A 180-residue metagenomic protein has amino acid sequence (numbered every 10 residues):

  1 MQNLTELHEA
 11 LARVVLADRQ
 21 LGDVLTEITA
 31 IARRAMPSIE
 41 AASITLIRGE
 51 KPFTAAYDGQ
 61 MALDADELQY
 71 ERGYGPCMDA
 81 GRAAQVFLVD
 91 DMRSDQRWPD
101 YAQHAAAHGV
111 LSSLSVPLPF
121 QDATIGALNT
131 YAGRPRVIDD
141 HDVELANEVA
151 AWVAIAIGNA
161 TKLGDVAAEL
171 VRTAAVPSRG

Functional and structural regions predicted by a protein language model:
M1-E9, R13-Y57, D64-D66, Y74: Helix-loop-beta substructure at the N-terminus of cytosolic sensory domains that couple signal/ligand detection
A41, A102, S115, A127: Short hydrophobic/aromatic beta-strand element in the GNAT-like acyltransferase core that lines or flanks the acyl-donor
A55-A56, A62-L111: Regulatory sensory and allosteric helical modules in signal-transduction proteins and certain transcription factors
S112-P119: Short hydrophobic beta-strand micro-motif common in sensory/regulatory domains
A127-R136, H141: Short beta-strand-to-loop transition segments that serve as allosteric relay/switch motifs in sensory/regulatory domains
V143, N147-A154: Allosteric cytosolic regulatory segments
K162-G180: Signal-transducing coiled-coil/dimerization helices and immediately adjacent hinge/linker segments that couple sensory
